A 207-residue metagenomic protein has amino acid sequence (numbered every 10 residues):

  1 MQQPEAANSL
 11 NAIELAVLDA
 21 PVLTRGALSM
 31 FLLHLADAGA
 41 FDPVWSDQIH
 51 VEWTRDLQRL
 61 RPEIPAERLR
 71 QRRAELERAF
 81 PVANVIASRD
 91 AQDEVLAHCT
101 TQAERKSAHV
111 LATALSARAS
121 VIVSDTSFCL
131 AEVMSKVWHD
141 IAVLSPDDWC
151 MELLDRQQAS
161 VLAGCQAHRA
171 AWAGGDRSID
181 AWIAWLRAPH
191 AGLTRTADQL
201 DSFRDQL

Functional and structural regions predicted by a protein language model:
M1-M30: Metal-dependent nucleic-acid phosphoesterase active-site entry motif
L15, G26-E63: PIN/NYN-family metal-dependent endoribonuclease catalytic core
V22, Q92-K106, S127-A131: Acidic, metal-coordinating catalytic cores used for nucleic-acid/nucleotide bond scission and strand-transfer chemistry
L28, K106-S107: Amphipathic coiled-coil/heptad-repeat helices and related helical stalk/stem segments that mediate oligomerization
E67-E77: Glycine/small-residue-rich phosphate/adenosyl-binding loop
L76-T100: Acidic catalytic patch
S107-A142: Acidic, metal-binding active-site segment of PIN/NYN-like and related structure-specific nucleases
F128-L207: Acidic, PIN/NYN-like endoribonuclease modules and their adjacent C-terminal/linker elements
